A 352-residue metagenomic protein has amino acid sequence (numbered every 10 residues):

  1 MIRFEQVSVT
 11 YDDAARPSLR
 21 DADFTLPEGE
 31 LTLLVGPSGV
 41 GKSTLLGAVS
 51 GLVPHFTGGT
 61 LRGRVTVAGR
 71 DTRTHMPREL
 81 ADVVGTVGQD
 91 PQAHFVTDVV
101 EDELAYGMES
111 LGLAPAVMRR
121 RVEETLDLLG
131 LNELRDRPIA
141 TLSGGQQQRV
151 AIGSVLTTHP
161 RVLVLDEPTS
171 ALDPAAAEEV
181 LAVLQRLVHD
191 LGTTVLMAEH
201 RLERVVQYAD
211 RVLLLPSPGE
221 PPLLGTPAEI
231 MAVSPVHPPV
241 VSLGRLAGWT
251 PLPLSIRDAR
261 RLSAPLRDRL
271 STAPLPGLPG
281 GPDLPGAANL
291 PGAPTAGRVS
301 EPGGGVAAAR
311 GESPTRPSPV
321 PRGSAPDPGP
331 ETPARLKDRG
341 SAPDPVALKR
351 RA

Functional and structural regions predicted by a protein language model:
T10, V53, R64-E79: ABC ATPase NBD Q-loop/coupling interface
A116-L134, R350-A352: Conserved ABC ATPase "signature" region
P138-L142, Q146: Conserved ABC ATPase signature
I152, V180: Hydrophobic anchor residue at the start of the ABC signature
V155-L156: ABC ATPase C-loop
H159: Conserved catalytic motifs of ABC-family nucleotide-binding domains
L163-D166: Catalytic Walker B motif of ABC-type/P-loop ATPase nucleotide-binding domains
L214-L254: Conserved beta-strand-loop-alpha-helix hinge in the C-terminal portion of ABC ATPase nucleotide-binding domains
